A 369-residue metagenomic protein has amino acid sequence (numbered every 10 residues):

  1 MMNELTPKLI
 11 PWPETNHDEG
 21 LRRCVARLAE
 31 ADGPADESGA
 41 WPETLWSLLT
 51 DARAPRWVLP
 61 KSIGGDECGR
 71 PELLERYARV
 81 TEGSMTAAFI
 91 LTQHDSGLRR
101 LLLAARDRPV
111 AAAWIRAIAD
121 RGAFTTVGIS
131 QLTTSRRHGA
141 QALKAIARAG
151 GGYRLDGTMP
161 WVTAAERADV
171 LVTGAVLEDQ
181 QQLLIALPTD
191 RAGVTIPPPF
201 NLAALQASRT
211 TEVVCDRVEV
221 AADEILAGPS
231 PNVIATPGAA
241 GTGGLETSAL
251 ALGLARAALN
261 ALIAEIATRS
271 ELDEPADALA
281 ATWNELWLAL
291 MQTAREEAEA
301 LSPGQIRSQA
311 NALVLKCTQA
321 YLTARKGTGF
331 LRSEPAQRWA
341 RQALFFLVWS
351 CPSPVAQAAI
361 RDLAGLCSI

Functional and structural regions predicted by a protein language model:
M1-I63, E67: A generic N-terminal leader/anchor concept
A29-E37, A267, N284-L331: C-terminal helix-coil-helix/basic helical segment that borders enzyme active sites and/or dimer interfaces and provides
W41-D51, P55-D156, T163: Glycine-rich flavin
S84, R256-L259, W283, W287-L290 (+3 more regions): A structural signal for well-ordered alpha-helices, especially hydrophobic packing surfaces of coiled-coils
W161-V194: A short core secondary-structure module
F200-N284: Glycine-rich beta->alpha junctions and the first turn(s) of the following alpha-helix
D273-A280, A300-Q305, E334: Short, charged, amphipathic alpha-helical segments
G327-I369: Glycine-rich phosphate/cofactor-binding loops in nucleotide/flavin-utilizing enzymes
